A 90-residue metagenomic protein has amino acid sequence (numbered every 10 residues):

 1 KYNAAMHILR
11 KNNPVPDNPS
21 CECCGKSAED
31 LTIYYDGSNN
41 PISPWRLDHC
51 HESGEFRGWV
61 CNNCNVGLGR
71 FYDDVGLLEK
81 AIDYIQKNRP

Functional and structural regions predicted by a protein language model:
K1-P90: Contiguous alpha-helical segments
